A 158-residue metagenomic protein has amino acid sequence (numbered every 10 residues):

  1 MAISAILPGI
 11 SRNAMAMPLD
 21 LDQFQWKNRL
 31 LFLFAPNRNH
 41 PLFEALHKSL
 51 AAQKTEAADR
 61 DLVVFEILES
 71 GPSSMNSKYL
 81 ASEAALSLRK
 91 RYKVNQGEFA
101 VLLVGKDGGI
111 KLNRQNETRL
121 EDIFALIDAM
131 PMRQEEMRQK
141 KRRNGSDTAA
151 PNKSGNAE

Functional and structural regions predicted by a protein language model:
A2-E158: Non-catalytic interaction/Regulatory regions outside core domains
